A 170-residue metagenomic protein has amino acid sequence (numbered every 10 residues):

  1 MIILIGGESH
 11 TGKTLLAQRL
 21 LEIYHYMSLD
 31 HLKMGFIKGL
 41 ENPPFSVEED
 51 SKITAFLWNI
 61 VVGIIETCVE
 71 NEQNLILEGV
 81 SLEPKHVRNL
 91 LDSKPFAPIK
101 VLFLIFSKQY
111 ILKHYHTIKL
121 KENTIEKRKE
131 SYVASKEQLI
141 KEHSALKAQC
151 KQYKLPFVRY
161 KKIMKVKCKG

Functional and structural regions predicted by a protein language model:
I5: Hydrophobic anchor at the beta1->P-loop junction of P-loop NTPases
E8: P-loop (Walker A) phosphate-binding loop of NTP-binding proteins
T11: ATP-binding Walker
T14: Walker A/P-loop
A17-I60: Conserved substrate/cofactor phosphate-moiety recognition/catalytic segment in nucleotide-dependent phosphotransferases
K52-P98, I105: Glycine-rich phosphate-binding loop used to anchor ATP phosphates in small-molecule kinases, encompassing both
A97-H143: A glycine- and Lys/Arg-enriched "phosphate-lid" helix/loop adjacent to the NTP-binding pocket of small-molecule kinases
S144-G170: NTP-dependent small-molecule kinase module
